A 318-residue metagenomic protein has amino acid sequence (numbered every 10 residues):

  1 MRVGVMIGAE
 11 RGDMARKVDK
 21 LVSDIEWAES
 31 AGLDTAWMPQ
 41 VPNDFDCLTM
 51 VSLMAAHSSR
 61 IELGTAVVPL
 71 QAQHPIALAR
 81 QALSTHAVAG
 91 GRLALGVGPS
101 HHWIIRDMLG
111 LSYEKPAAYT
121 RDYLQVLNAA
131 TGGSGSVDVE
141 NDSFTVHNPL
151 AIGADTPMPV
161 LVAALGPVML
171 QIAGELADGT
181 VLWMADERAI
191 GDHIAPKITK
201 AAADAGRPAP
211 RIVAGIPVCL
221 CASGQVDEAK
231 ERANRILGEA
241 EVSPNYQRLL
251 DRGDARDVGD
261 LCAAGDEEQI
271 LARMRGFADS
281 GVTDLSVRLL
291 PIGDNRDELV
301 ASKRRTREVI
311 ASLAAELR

Functional and structural regions predicted by a protein language model:
M1-R318: Active-site-adjacent structural elements that line small-molecule/cofactor binding pockets in enzymes
